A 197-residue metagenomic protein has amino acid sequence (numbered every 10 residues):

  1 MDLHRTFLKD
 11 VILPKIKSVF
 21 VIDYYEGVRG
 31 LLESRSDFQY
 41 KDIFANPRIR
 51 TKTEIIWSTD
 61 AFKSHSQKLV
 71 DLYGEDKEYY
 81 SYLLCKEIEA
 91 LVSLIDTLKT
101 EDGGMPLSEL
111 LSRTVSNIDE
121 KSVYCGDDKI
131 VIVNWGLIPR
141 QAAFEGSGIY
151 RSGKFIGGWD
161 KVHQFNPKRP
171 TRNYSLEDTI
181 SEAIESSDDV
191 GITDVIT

Functional and structural regions predicted by a protein language model:
M1-D194: Cytosolic/nucleoplasmic/matrix-facing N-terminal domains/tails of membrane-anchored or organelle-targeted proteins
